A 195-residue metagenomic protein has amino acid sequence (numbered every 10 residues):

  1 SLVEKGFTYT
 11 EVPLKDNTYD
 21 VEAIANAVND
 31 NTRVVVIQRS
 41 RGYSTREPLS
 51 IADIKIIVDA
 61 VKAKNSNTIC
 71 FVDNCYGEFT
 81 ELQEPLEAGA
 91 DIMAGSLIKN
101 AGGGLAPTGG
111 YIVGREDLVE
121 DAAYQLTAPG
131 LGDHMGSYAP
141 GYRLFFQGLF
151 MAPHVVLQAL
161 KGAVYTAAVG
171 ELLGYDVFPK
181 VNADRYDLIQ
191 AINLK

Functional and structural regions predicted by a protein language model:
S1-L157, K161, A167-G170, D176-V177: Conserved PLP-enzyme active-site core in the AAT-like
M151, I189-K195: Short glycine/threonine-rich loop-to-helix capping motif typified by GTGT followed within a few residues by an Asp-Pro
L173-V181, L194: Hydrophobic alpha-helical bundle architecture
N182-Q190: Conserved glycine-rich beta-strand-loop-beta hairpin in the small C-terminal domain of fold type I
